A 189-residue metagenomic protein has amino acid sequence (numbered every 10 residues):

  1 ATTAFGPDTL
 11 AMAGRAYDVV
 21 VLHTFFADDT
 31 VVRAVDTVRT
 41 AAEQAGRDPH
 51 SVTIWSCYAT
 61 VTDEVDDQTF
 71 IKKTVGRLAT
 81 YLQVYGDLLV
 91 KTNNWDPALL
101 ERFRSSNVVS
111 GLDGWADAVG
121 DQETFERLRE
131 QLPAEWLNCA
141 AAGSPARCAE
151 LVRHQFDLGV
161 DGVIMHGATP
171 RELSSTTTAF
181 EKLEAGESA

Functional and structural regions predicted by a protein language model:
A1-T3, V19-L22, H50-A59, N138 (+1 more regions): Hydrophobic faces of well-ordered beta-strands that scaffold small-molecule active sites in alpha/beta enzyme cores
T2-F5, L10-A11, Y17-V20, T24-V31: Ligand/cofactor pocket segment of small-molecule handling proteins
T9, T62-V65, E172-S174: Short catalytic/ligand-binding loop motif for oxyanion handling, primarily in non-cytosolic enzymes, centered on
R15-A16, L158-G159: Structural motif
F26, Y58-T62, T169-R171: Active-site-proximal loop/turn and secondary-structure-junction residues that shape catalytic pockets, frequently
V31-A41, P170-A189: C-terminal helical cap(s) of enzyme catalytic domains, especially alpha/beta-barrels
V31-V32, D36, T40-H154: An alpha-helical appendage that flanks or caps ligand/catalytic pockets
